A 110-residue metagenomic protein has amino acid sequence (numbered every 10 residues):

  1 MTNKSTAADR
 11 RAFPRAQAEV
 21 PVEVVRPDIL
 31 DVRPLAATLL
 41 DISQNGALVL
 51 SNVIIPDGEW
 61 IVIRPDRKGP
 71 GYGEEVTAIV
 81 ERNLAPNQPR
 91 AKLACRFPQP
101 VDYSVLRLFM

Functional and structural regions predicted by a protein language model:
M1-M110: Structured alpha-helical
